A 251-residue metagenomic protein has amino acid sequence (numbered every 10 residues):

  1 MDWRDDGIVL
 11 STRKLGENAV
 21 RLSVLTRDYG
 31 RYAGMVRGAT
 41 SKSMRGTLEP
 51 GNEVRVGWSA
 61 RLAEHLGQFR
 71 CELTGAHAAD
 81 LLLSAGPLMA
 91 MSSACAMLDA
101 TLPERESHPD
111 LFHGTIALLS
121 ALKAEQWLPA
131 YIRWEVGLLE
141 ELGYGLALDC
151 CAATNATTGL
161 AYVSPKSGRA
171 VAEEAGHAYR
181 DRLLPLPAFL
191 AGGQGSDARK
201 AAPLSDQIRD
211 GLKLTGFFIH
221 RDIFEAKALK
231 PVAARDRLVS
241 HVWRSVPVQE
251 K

Functional and structural regions predicted by a protein language model:
M1-R21, L25-K251: Non-catalytic alpha-helical scaffolds and adjoining flexible linkers that form interface surfaces for assembly
